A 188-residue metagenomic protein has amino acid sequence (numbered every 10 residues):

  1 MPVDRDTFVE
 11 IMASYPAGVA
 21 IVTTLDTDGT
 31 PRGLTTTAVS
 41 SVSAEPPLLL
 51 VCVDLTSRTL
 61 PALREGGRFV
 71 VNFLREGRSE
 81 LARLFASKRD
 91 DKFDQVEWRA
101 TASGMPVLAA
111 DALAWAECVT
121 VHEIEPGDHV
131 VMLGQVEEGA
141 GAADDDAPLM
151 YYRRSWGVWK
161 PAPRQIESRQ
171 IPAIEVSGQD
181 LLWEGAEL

Functional and structural regions predicted by a protein language model:
M1-L188: Basic, polyanion-binding surface patches
